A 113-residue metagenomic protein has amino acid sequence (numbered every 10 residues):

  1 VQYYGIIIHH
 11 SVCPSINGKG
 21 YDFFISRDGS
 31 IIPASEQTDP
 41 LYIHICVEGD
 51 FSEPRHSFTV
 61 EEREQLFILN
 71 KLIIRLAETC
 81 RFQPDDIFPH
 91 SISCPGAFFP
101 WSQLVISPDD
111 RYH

Functional and structural regions predicted by a protein language model:
V1-T38: Short, conserved "active-site rim" segments that organize catalytic pockets and cofactor/ligand binding
V1-Y4, D50-H113: Basic/polar, cationic surfaces and motifs that engage anionic cell-wall and phosphate/carboxylate ligands
G5-I7, Y42-H44, D86: Structural preference for beta-strand elements that scaffold enzyme active sites
K19, L41, Q83: Residue-level signal for beta-strand positions within conserved beta-sheet cores that form or flank
S30-R63: Peptidoglycan-targeting cell-wall enzymes and recognition modules
